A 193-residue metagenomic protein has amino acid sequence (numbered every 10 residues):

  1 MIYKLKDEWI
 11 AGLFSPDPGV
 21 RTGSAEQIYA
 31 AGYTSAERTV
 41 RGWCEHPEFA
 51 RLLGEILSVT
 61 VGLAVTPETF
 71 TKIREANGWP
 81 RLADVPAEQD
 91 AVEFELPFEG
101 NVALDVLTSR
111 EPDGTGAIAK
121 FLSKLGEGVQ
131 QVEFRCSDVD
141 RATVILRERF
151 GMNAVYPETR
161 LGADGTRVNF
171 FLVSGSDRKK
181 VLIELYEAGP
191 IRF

Functional and structural regions predicted by a protein language model:
M1-L53, V85-A87, V92-T108, V144-F193: Vicinal oxygen chelate
K6, E55-T66, E95-F98, I118-R141: Vicinal oxygen chelate
V40, F49-N77: N-terminal domain-onset segments
I56-V61, I73, N101-R110, I118 (+2 more regions): Short, structured motif recognition centered on aromatic/hydrophobic residues
T60, T69-W79, A83-E93, G116 (+1 more regions): An N-terminus-focused feature that recognizes amino-terminal "leader" regions
A64-R81, D140-G151: Amphipathic alpha-helical segments
E111-G114, V139: A short acidic, glycine/proline-enriched capping/turn motif at secondary-structure boundaries, especially helix N-cap
T115-I118, F193: A short, polar/proline- and glycine-enriched secondary-structure boundary/capping micro-motif
